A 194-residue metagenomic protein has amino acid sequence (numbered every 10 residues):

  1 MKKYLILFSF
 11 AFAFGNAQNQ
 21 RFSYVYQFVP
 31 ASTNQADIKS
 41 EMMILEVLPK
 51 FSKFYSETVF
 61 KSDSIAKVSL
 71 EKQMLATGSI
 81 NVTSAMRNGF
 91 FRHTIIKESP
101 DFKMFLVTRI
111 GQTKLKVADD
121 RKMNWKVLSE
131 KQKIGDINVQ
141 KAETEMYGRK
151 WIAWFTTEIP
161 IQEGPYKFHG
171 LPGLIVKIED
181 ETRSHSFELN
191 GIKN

Functional and structural regions predicted by a protein language model:
Y4, Q18-Q20, E46, K167 (+1 more regions): Functionally constrained cores in energy, signaling, and assembly domains
Y4-A13: Sec-dependent N-terminal signal peptides
I6, V82-T83, V117, E143 (+1 more regions): Alpha-helical protein-protein interaction elements
G15-N124, L128-K131, N138, I152 (+1 more regions): Extracellular or lumenal secretory-pathway regions
I134-G135, M146: Structural motif
Q140-K193: Gly/Pro-enriched, hydrophobic low-complexity segments that function as extracytoplasmic propeptides/linkers
